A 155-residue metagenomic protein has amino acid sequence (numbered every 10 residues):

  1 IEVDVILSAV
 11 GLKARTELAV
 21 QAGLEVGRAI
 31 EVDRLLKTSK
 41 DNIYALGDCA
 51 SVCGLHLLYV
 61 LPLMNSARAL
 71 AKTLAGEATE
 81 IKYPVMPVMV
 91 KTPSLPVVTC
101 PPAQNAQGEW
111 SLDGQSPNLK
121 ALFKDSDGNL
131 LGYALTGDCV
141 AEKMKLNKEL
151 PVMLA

Functional and structural regions predicted by a protein language model:
I1, V5-I6, I30, I43 (+4 more regions): Weak global preference for isoleucine
I1-K72: FAD-site-proximal beta/loop scaffold in flavoenzymes
E17-L18, G108, M144: Generic domain-boundary/flexible-linker signal
A22-E25, L74, Q104, E149-M153: Alpha-helix boundary/capping residues
N42, G54, L122, L150-V152: Aromatic-residue detector
C49-A141: Mid-to-C-terminal Rossmann-like scaffold of FAD/NAD(P)H-dependent oxidoreductases
V88, L154-A155: Cysteine/selenocysteine-centered motifs that mediate thiol-based redox chemistry or coordinate metal-sulfur cofactors
C139-L154: A short, polar/charged loop-to-alpha-helix boundary motif
